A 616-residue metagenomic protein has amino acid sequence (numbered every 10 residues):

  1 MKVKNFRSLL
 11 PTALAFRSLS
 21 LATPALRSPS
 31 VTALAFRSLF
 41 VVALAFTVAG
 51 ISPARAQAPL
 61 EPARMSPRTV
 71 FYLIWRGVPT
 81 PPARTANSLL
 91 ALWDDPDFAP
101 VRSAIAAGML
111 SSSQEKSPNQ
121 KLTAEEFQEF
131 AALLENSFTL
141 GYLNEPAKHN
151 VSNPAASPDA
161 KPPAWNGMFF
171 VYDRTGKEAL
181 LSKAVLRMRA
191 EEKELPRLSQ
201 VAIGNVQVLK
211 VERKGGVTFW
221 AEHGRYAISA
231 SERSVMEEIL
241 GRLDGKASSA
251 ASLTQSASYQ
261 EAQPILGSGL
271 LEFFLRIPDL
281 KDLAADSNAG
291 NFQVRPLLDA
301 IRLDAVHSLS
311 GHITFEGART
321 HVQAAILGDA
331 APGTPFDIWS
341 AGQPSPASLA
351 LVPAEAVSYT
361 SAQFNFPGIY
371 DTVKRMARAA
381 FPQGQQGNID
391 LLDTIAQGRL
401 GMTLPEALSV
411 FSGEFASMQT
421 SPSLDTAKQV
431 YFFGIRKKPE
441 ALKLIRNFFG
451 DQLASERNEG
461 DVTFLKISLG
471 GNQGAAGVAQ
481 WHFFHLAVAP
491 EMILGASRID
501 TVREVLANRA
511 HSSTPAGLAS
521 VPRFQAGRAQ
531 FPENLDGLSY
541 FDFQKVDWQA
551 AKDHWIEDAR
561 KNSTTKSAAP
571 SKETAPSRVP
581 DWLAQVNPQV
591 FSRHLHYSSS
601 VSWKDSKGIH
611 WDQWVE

Functional and structural regions predicted by a protein language model:
M1-A35: N-terminal secretory signal peptides that target proteins for export/translocation
A35-G50: Bacterial N-terminal signal peptides
A49-Q57: Signal peptide processing junction and immediate N-terminal pro/mature segment of secreted/exported proteins
A56-K210, K214, Q255-S310, F315 (+3 more regions): Structural boundary/hinge residues at secondary-structure and domain interfaces
R68, W165, N205, A221-A227 (+3 more regions): Short, solvent-exposed coil/turn segments at beta-strand boundaries
G216-D286, A476-P576, P580: A conserved glycine-rich beta-strand in the N-terminal activation segment of trypsin-fold
A407-F415, N458-W481: Flexible, glycine/threonine-enriched loop-and-boundary segments that flank and lead into catalytic domains of large
G434, Q585, Q589-E616: C-terminal regions of mature proteins
